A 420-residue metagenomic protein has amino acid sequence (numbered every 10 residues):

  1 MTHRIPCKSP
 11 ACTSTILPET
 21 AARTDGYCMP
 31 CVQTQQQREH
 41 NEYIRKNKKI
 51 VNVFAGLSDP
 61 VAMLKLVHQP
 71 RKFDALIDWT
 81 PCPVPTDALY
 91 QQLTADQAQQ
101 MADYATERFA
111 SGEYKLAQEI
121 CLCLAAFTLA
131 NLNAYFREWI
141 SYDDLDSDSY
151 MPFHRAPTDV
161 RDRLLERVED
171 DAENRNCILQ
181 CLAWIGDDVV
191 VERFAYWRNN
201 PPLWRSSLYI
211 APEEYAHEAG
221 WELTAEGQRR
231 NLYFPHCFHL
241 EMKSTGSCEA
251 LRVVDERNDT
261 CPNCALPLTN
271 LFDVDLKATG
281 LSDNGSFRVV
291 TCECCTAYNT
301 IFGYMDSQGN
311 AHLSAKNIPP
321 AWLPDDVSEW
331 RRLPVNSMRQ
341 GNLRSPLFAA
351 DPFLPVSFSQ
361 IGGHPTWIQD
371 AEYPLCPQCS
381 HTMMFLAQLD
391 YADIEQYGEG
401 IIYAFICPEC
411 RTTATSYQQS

Functional and structural regions predicted by a protein language model:
M1-T2: Basic/polar N-terminal segments that are highly enriched at the extreme N-terminus, encompassing both cleavable
I5-C7, C12, A21-S420: Preference for intrinsically disordered or flexible, low-complexity segments and adjacent hinge/connector residues
I16: N-terminal glycine-rich anion-binding loops that anchor highly charged ligand groups
